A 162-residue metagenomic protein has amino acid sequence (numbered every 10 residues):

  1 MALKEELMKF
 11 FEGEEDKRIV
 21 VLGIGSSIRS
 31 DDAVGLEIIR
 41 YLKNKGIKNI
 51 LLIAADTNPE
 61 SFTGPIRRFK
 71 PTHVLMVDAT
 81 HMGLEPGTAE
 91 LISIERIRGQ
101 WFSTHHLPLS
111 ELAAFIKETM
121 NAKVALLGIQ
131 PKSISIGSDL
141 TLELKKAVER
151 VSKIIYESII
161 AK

Functional and structural regions predicted by a protein language model:
M1-P131, S138-I160: N-terminal catalytic or cofactor-binding beta/alpha core of small enzyme domains
